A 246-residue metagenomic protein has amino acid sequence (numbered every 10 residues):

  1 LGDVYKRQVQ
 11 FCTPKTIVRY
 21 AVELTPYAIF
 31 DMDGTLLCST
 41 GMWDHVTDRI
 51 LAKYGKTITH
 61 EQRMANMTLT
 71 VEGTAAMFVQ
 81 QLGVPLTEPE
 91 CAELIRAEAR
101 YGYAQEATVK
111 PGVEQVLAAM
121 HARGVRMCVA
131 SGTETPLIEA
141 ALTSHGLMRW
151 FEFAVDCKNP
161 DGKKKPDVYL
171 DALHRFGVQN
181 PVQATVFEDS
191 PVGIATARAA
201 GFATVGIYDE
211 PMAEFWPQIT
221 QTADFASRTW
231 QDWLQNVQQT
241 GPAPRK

Functional and structural regions predicted by a protein language model:
L1-Y5: Short, small-residue-biased leader/transition segments that mark boundaries at the very start of proteins
R7, F11-P26, A118, T135 (+1 more regions): Asp-based, Mg2+/Mn2+-dependent phosphohydrolase catalytic module
C12-T13, Y20-Q115, H121-R123, P136-E139: N-terminal helical cap/lid subdomain that shapes the substrate entry/recognition surface in HAD-like hydrolases
L36, M127, V186: Conserved SAM-binding loop
T57, R126, A203: Residue-level detector of anion-binding/catalytic polar loops
V79-Q80, R100, A104, V125 (+3 more regions): A broad detector of the eukaryotic-type serine/threonine protein kinase catalytic domain
